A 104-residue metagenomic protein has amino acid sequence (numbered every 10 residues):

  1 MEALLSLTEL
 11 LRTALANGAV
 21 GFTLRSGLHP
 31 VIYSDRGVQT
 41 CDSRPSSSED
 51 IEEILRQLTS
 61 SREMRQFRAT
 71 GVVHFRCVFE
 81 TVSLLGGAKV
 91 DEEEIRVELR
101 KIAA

Functional and structural regions predicted by a protein language model:
M1-A104: N-terminal "pre-motor" subdomain/linker immediately upstream of P-loop NTPase catalytic cores
